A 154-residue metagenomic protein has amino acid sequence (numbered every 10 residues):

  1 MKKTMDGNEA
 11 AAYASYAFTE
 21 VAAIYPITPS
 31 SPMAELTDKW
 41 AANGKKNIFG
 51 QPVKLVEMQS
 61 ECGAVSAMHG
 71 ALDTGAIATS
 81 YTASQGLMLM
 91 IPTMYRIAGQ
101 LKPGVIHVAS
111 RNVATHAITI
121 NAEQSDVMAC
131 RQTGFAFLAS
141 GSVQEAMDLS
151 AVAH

Functional and structural regions predicted by a protein language model:
M1-A129, G134, A151: Thiamine diphosphate
F137-H154: Structural signature of the thiamine diphosphate
